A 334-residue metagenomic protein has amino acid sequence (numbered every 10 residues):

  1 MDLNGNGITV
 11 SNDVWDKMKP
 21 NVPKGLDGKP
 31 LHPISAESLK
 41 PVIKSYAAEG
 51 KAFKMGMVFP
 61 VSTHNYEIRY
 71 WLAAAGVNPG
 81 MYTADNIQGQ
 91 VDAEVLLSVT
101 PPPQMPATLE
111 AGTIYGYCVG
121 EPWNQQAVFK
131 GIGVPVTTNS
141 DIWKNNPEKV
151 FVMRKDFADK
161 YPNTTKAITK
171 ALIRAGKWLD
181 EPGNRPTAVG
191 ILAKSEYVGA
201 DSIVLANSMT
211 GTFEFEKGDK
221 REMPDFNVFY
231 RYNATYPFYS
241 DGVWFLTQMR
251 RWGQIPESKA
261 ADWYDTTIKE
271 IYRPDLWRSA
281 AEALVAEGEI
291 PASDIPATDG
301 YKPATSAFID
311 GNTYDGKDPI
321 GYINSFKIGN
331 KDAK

Functional and structural regions predicted by a protein language model:
M1-S98, T108-N145, A307-T313: Short, glycine-/small- and polar/acidic-enriched structural segments that line small-molecule recognition paths
N6-M18, P147-T164, W178: A bilobed periplasmic-binding-protein/Venus flytrap-type ligand-binding module shared by bacterial periplasmic
Q104-M105: Short acidic active-site motifs
N145-N146, T187: Short gly/pro-enriched beta-turn/loop segments at secondary-structure junctions
D159-D275: Secondary-structure end/capping motifs
V243-K334: Conserved C-terminal helix/tail region of periplasmic/extracytoplasmic solute-binding proteins
